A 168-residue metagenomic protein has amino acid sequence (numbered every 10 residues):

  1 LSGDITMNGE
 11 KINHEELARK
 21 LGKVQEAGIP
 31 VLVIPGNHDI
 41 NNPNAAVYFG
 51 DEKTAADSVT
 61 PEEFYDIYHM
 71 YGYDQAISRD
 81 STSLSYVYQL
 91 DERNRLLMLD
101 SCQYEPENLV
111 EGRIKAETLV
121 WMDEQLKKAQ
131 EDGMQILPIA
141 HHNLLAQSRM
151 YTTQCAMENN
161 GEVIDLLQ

Functional and structural regions predicted by a protein language model:
L1, V24-A27, Q130: Short, solvent-exposed loop/edge-beta patches enriched in aromatic
L1-K11: N-terminal active-site segment of His-dependent metallophosphoesterases
D4, G36-N37, H141: Active-site glycine-centered loops adjacent to acidic/histidine catalytic or metal-binding residues that shape
I5-T6, C102-P106, N143-Q147: A short, flexible beta-alpha/helix-coil linker loop
K11, E16-W121: Extended active-site neighborhood of metal-dependent phosphoesterases/phosphodiesterases
P30, R95-L97, L109-Q168: His/acidic metal-ligating clusters that form di-metal
